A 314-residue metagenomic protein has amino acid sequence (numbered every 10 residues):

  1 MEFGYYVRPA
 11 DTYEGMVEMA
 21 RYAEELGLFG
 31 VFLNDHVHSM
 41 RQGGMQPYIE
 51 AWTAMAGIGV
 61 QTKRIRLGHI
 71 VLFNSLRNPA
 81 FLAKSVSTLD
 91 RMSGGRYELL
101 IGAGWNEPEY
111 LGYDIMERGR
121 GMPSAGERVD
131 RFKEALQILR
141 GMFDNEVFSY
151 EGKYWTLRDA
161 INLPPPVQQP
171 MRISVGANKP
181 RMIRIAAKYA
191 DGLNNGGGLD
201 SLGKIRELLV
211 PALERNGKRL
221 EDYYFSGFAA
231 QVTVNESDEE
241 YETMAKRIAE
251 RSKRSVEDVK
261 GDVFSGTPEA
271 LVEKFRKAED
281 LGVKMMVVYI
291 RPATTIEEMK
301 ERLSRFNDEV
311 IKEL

Functional and structural regions predicted by a protein language model:
M1-L314: Active-site-adjacent structural elements that line small-molecule/cofactor binding pockets in enzymes
